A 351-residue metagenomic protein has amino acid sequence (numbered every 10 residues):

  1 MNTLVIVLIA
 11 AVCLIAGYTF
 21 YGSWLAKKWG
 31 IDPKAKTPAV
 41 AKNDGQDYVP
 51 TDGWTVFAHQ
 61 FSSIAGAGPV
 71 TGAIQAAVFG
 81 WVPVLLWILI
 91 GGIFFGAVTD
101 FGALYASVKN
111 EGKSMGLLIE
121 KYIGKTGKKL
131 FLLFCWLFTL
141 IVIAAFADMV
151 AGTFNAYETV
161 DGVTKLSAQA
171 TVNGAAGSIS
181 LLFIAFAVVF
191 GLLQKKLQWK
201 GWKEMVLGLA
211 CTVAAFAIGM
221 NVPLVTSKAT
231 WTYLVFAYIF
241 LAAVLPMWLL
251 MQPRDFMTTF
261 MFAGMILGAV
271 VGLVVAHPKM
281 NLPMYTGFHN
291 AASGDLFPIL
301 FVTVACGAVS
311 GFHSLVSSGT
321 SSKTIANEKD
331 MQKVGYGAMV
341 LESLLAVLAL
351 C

Functional and structural regions predicted by a protein language model:
N2-T19, A76-A106, G116, G177-F183 (+2 more regions): Extracellular loop-to-transmembrane helix junctions
A10-F20, C135, L140-V142, A210-A215 (+2 more regions): Selective recognition of specific alpha-helical transmembrane segments in multi-pass small-molecule
L14-P38, Q60, I90-S114, K195 (+1 more regions): Juxtamembrane transmembrane-helix boundary signature
A16-V70, D295, I299: Membrane-interface "cap" regions at the ends of multi-pass membrane proteins
K42-F57, F61, V108-L140, T171-A175: Transmembrane-helix boundary/entry motifs in multi-pass membrane transporters
T51-N110, K121-K125, V142-E158, K333-C351: Membrane-interface helix-loop-helix modules in multi-pass membrane proteins
D52-G68, A229-L245, T259, V271-P278 (+4 more regions): Hydrophobic, membrane-embedded alpha-helices of multi-pass small-molecule transporters
G191-K195, A210-Y233, A242-A243, A263-G287: Hydrophobic alpha-helical segments and their helix-loop junctions in multi-pass secondary transporters
